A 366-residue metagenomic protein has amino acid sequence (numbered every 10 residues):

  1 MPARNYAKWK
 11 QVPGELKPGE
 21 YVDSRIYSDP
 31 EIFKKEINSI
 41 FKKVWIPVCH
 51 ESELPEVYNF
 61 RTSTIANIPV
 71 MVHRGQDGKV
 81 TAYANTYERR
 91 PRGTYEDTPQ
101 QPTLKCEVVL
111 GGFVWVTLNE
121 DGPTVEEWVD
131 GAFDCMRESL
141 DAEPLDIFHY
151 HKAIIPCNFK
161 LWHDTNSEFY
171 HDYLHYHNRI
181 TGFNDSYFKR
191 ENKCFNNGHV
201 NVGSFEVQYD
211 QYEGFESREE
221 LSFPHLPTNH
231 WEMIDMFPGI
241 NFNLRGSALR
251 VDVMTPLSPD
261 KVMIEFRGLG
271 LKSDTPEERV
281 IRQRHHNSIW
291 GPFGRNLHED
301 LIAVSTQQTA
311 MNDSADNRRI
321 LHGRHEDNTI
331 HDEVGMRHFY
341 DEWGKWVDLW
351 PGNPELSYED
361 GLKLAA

Functional and structural regions predicted by a protein language model:
M1-P2, Y6-K8, P13-G14, E20-V22 (+12 more regions): Mixed-charge, polar/low-complexity N-terminal
M1-T86, C106-E107: N-terminal pre-ligand scaffold of iron-sulfur
M1-W9, Q100, D360-A366: Basic/polar N-terminal segments that are highly enriched at the extreme N-terminus, encompassing both cleavable
F41, E56-Y58, V80, P99 (+3 more regions): Short, solvent-exposed coil/turn segments
V48-E56, E96, H230-M233, R267: Short linear motifs in intrinsically disordered
L54-E56, I65, D97-Q101, I234 (+1 more regions): Short solvent-exposed loop/turn micro-motifs enriched in small/polar/acidic residues
M71-D77, L104-A366: C-terminal catalytic domain of Rieske-type non-heme iron oxygenases
K79-V108, I330: Structured N-terminal alpha/beta-domain signature that marks small ligand/cofactor-binding or signaling modules
